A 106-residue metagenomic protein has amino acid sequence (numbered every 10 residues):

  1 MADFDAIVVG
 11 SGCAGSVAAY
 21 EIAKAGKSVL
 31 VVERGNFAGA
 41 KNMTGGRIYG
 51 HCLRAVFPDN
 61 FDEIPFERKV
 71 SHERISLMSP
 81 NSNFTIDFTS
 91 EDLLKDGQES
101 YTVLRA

Functional and structural regions predicted by a protein language model:
M1-A2, T44: Short, Lys/Arg-enriched, disordered terminal segments
D3-V31: N-terminal Rossmann-like FAD-binding beta1-loop-alpha1 element of flavoenzymes
V9, A40, T102-R105: Residue-level marker of alpha-helix boundaries and capping positions
A25-K27, R34-S82: N-terminal FAD cofactor-binding segment of flavoenzymes
I48-H51, L93-G97: Short, low-complexity, polar/charged sequence segments that are solvent-exposed and flexible
L94-A106: Short beta-strand to alpha-helix junction loop
